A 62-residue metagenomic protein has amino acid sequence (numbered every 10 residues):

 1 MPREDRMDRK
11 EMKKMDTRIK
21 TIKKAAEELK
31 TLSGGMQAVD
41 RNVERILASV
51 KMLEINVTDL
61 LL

Functional and structural regions predicted by a protein language model:
P2-S33: N-terminal acidic leader/helix
K24, K30-L62: Short, charge-rich amphipathic interface segments used for partner binding and complex assembly
